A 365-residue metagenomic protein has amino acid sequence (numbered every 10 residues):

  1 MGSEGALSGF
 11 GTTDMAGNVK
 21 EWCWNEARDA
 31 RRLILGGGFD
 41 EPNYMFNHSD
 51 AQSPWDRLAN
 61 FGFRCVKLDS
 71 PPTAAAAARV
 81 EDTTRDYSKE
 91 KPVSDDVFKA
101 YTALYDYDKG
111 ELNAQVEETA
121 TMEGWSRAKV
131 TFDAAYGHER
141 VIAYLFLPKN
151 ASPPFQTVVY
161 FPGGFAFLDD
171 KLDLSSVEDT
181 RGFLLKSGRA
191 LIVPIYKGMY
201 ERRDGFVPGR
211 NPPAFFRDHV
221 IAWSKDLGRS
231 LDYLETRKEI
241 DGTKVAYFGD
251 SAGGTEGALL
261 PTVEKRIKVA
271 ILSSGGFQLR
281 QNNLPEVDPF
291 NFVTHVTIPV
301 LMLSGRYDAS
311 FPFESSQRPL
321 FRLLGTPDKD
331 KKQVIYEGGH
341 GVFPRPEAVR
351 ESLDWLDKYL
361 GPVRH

Functional and structural regions predicted by a protein language model:
M1-G9, N25-R85: Disulfide-stabilized, aromatic/cysteine-rich ligand-recognition loop
N25, R306-A309, G338-H340: Acidic beta-to-alpha connecting loop that harbors the catalytic carboxylate
Y107-S152: N-terminal cap/lid segment of alpha/beta-hydrolase-fold proteins
I142-A143, P153-F165: Short beta-strand element of the alpha/beta-hydrolase
F161-Y233, L279-N283: Cap/lid segment of the alpha/beta-hydrolase catalytic domain
G228-F292: Primarily recognizes the serine-hydrolase "nucleophile elbow" in alpha/beta-hydrolase and SGNH/GDSL folds
Q278-K332: The feature captures the conserved acid-bearing segment of alpha/beta-hydrolase catalytic domains
D328-H365: C-terminal catalytic histidine-bearing segment of alpha/beta-hydrolase fold enzymes
